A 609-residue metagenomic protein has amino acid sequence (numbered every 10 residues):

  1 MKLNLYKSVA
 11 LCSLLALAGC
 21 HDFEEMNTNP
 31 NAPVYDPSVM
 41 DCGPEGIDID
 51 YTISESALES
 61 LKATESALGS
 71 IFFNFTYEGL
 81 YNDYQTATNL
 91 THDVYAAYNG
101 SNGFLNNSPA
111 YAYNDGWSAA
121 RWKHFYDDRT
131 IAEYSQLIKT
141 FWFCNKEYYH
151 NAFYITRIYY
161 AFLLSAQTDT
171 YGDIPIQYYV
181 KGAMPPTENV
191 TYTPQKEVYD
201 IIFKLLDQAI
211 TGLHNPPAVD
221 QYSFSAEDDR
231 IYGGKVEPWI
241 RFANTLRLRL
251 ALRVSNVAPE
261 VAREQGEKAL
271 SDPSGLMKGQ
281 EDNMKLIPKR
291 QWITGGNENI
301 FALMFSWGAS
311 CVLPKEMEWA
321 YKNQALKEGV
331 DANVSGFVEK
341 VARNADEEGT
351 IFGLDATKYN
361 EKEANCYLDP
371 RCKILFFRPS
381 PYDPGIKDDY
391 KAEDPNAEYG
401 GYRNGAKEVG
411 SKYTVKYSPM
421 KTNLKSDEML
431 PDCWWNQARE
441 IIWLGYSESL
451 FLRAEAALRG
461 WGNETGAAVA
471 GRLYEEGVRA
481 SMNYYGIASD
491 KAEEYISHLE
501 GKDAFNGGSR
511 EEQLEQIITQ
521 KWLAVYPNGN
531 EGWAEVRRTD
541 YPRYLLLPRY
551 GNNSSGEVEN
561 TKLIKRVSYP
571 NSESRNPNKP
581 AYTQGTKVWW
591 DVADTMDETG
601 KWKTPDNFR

Functional and structural regions predicted by a protein language model:
M1, C20-H21, A161, I202 (+1 more regions): Terminal processing/anchoring signals of secreted or surface-associated proteins and related intramolecular
M1-A18: Sec-dependent bacterial lipoprotein signal peptides
C20-T91, F143, D503, P548 (+1 more regions): Membrane-proximal, proline-rich intrinsically disordered regions
D22-M26, M40, A120, T211 (+2 more regions): Extracellular glycan-recognition regions
D83-L90, G172-I174, A262-R263, A534: Beta-strand acidic-aromatic groove motif in beta-rich domains, primarily in extracellular
A87-L90, K387-Y390, G529-R538: Short coil/turn segments at secondary-structure boundaries
G100-A480, R510-E512, F608: Structured, solvent-exposed acidic/aromatic patches
G445, L450, L458-W461, V469 (+1 more regions): C-terminal functional modules
